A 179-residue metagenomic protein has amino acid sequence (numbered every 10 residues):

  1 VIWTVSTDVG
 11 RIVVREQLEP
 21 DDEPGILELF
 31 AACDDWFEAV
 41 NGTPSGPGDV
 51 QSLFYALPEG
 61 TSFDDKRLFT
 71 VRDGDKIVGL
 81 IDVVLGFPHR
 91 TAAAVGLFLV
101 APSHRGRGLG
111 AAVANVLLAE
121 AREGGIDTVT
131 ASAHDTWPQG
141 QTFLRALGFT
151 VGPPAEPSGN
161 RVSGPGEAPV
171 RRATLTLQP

Functional and structural regions predicted by a protein language model:
V1-T7, S132, P157-P179: Terminal substrate-recognition subdomain of acyl/acetyltransferases
I2-S103, A114-V116, E120, G124 (+1 more regions): Acetyl-CoA-dependent GNAT
P88, A155-P157: Short, Lys/Arg-rich nucleic-acid/phosphate-binding segment
R105, A131-Q141, G159: Conserved beta-strand-loop-alpha-helix junction that forms the acyl-donor binding cleft
G108: Glycine-rich phosphate-binding loop
A111, D135-P153: Conserved active-site alpha-helix within GNAT-family acetyltransferase domains
A121-A133: Conserved GNAT acetyl-CoA-binding A-motif
